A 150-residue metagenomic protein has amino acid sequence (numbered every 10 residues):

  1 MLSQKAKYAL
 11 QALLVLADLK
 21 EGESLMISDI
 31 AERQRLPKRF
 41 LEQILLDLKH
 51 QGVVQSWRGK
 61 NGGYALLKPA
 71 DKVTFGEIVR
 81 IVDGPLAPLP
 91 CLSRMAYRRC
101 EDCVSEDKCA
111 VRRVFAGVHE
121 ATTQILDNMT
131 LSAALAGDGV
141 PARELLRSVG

Functional and structural regions predicted by a protein language model:
L10-E21: Short amphipathic alpha-helical interface segments
S28-Q34: A short alpha-helical element within helix-turn-helix/winged-helix DNA-binding domains across DNA-binding proteins
R39: Key DNA-contact positions within bacterial/archaeal DNA-binding proteins
I44-Q51: Basic amphipathic alpha-helical segments that dock to polyanions
G52-N61, A65-L67: Beta-hairpin "wing" of winged helix-turn-helix
I78: TRNA-recognition modules of translation machinery and tRNA-sensing kinases, especially anticodon-binding
C91-G150: C-terminal regulatory/oligomerization modules of transcriptional regulators
